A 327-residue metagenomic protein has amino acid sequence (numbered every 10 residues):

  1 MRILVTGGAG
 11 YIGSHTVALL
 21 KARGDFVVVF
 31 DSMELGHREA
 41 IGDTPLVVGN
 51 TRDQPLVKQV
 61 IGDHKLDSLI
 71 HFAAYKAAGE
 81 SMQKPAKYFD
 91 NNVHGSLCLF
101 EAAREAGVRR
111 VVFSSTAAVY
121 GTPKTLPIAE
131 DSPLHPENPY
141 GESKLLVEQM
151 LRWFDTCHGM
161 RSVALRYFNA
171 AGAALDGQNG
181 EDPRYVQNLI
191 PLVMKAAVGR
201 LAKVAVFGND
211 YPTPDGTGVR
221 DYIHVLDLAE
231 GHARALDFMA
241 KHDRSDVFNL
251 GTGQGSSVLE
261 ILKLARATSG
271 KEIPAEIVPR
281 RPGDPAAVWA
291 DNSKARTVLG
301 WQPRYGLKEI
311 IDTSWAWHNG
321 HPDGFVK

Functional and structural regions predicted by a protein language model:
M1-A173: N-terminal Rossmann-like NAD(P)+-binding domain of SDR-like oxidoreductases, especially those catalyzing
T6, D90-V93, P183-Q187, Y222-V225 (+2 more regions): Short, solvent-exposed loop/helix junctions and linker helices that flank or host conserved functional motifs
R38, F168-L189, G199-R220: Short, flexible, glycine-rich and Lys/Arg-enriched loop motifs at helix boundaries that contact anionic partners
T125, P136-S143, D182-I190, D221-V225: The catalytic Tyr-centered alpha-helix of NAD(P)H-dependent dehydrogenases
R152, I190, A229, A233: Short alpha-helix within the catalytic core of nucleotide-sugar-dependent glycosyltransferases
K195-K327: C-terminal substrate-binding subdomain of Rossmann-fold SDR/epimerase-dehydratase oxidoreductases
